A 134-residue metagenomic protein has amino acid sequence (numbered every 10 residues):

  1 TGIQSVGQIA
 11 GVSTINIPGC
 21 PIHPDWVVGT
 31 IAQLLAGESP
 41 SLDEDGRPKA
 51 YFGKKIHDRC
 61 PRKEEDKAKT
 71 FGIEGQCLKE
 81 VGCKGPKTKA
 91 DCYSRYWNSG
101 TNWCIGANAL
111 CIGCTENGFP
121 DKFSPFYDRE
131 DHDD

Functional and structural regions predicted by a protein language model:
T1-K89: Iron-sulfur-associated redox domains of electron-transfer enzymes in respiratory and anaerobic energy metabolism
A50-D134: Terminal, contiguous helix-loop blocks that mediate binding/assembly
